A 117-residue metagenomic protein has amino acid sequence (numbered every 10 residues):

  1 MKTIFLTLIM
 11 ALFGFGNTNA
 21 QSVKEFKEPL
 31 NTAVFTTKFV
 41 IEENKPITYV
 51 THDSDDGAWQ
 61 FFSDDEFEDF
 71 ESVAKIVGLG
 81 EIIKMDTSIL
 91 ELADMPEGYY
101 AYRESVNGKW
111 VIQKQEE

Functional and structural regions predicted by a protein language model:
M1-S22: Bacterial Sec-dependent N-terminal signal peptides
A11, F62-E68, K114-E117: Secondary-structure transition/turn motif
S22-T37: Short acidic, Pro/Gly- and aromatic-enriched capping/linker segments at domain boundaries
A33-A58: Amphipathic, interaction-prone secondary-structure segments
F35-T36, I41-E42, V77-I83, A93 (+1 more regions): Generic, ordered loop/turn and secondary-structure boundary motif
T51-P96: Acidic, aromatic-enriched beta-alpha/helix-loop junctions
K84-E117: Short, compact, well-ordered microdomains
